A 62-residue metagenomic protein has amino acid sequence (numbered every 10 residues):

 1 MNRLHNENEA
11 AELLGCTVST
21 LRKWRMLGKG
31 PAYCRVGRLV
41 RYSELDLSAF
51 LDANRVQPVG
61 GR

Functional and structural regions predicted by a protein language model:
M1-T20, A53: Polyanion-binding surface elements
T20, G37, V56-V59: N-terminal processing/targeting junctions
M26-L27, D52: Residue-level detection of the helix-turn-helix DNA-binding "recognition helix"
Y33-L39: Short Lys/Arg-enriched helix C-cap and helix-to-coil transition segments that create basic nucleic-acid-contact patches
L45-R62: A short, Lys/Arg-enriched interface patch at domain edges and termini
